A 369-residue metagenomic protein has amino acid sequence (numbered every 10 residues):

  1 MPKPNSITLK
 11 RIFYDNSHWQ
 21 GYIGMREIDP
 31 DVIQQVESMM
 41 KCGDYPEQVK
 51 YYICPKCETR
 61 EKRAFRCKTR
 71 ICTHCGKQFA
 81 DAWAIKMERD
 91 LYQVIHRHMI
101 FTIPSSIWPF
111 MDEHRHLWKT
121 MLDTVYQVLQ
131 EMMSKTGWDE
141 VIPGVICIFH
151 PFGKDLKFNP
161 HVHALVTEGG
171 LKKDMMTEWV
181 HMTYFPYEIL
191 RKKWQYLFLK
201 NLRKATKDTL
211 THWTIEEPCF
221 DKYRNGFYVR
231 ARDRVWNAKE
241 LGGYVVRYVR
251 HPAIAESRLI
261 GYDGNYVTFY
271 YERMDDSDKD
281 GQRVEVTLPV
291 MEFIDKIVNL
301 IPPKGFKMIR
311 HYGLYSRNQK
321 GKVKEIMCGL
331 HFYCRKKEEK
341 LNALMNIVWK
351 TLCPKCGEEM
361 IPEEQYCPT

Functional and structural regions predicted by a protein language model:
M1-T369: Beta->alpha loop/short-helix hinge microenvironment recognizer with preference for catalytic Tyr/His contexts
